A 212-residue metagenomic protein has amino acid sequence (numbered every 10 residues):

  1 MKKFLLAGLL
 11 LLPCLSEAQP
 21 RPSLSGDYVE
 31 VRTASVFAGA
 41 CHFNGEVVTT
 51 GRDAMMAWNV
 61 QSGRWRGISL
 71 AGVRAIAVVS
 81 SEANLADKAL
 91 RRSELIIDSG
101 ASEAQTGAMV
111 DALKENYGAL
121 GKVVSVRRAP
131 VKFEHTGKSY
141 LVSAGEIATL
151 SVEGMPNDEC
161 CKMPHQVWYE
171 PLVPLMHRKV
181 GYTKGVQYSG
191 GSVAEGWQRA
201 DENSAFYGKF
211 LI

Functional and structural regions predicted by a protein language model:
M1-F4: Positively charged n-region of N-terminal signal peptides that target proteins for export
G8-E17: Hydrophobic h-region of N-terminal signal peptides that target proteins for export in Gram-negative bacteria
L12, Y28, S35, G154-M155: Processing junctions and N-termini across compartments
P13, T33, A40, E159-C160: The N-terminal extracellular segments of secreted preproproteins, especially immediately downstream of signal
S16, F43, K162-M163: Residue-level detector of bioactive/disordered segments in secreted/extracellular proteins and virion assembly
Q19-I97: N-terminal Sec/ER secretory leader and immediately downstream segment of secreted/extracellular precursors
D98-F210: Mature, soluble, non-transmembrane domains
